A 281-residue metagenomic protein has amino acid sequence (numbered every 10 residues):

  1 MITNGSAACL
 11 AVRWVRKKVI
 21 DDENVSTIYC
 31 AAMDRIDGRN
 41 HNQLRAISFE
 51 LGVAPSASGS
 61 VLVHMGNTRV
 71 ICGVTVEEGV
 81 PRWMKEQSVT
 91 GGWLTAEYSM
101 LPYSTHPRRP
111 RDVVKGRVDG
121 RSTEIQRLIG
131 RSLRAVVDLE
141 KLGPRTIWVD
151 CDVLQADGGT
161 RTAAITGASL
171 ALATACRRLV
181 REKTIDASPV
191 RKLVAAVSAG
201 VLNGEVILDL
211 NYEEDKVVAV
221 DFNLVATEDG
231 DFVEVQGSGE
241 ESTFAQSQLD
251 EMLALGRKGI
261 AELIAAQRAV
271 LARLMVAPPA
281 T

Functional and structural regions predicted by a protein language model:
N4, D21-N24: Acidic/polar hotspots within intrinsically disordered regions
A32-A57, V61-H64: Short, Gly/Pro- and small/polar-rich lid/capping loops
V53, V61-L142, F232, Q236-E251: Glycine-rich, flexible beta-strand/loop modules in the N-terminal catalytic cores of phosphate-handling
V113-V118, D152-T160: A short glycine/serine-rich beta->alpha loop
G120, K141-P144, G159-A163, A173-R177 (+1 more regions): A structural signal for small-residue-enriched, beta-sheet-centric alpha/beta enzyme cores and oligomeric scaffold folds
G143-C151: Short, conserved phosphate-binding/catalytic loop or strand-edge motifs used in phosphoryl-/nucleotidyl-transfer
